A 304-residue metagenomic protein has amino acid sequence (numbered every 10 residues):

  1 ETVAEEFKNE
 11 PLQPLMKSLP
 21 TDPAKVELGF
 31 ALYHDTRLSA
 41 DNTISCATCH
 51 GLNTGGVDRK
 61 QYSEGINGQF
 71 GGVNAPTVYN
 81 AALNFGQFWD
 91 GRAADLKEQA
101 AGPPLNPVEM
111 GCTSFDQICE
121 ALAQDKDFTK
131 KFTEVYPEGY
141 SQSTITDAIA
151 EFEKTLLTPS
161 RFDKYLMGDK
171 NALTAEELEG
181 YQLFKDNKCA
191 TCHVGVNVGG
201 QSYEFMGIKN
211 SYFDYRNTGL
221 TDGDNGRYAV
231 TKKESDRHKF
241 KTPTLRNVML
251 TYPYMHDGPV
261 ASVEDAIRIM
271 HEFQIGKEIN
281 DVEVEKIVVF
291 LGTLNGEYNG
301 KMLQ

Functional and structural regions predicted by a protein language model:
E1-Q304: Periplasmic c-type cytochrome electron-transfer domains
